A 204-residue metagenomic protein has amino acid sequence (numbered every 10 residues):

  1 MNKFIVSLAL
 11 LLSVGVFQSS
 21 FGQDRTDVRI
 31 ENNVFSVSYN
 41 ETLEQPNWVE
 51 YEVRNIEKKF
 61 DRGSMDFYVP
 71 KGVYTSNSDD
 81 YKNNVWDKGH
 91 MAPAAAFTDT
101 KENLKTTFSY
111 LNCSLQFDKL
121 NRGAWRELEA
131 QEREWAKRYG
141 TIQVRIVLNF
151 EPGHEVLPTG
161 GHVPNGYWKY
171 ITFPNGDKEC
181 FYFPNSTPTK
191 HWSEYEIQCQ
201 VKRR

Functional and structural regions predicted by a protein language model:
F4-V16: Sec-dependent N-terminal signal peptides
G22-D24: Boundary at the C-terminal end of the N-terminal hydrophobic targeting segment
D27-N33, Q131, G166: Alpha-helical scaffolding within the catalytic cores of extracellular/periplasmic polymer-degrading hydrolases
V28-D87: Short, His- and charge-rich active-site/binding loops that engage polyanionic ligands
K71-R204: Domain-level detector of nuclease and nuclease-like folds in predominantly extracellular/periplasmic contexts
